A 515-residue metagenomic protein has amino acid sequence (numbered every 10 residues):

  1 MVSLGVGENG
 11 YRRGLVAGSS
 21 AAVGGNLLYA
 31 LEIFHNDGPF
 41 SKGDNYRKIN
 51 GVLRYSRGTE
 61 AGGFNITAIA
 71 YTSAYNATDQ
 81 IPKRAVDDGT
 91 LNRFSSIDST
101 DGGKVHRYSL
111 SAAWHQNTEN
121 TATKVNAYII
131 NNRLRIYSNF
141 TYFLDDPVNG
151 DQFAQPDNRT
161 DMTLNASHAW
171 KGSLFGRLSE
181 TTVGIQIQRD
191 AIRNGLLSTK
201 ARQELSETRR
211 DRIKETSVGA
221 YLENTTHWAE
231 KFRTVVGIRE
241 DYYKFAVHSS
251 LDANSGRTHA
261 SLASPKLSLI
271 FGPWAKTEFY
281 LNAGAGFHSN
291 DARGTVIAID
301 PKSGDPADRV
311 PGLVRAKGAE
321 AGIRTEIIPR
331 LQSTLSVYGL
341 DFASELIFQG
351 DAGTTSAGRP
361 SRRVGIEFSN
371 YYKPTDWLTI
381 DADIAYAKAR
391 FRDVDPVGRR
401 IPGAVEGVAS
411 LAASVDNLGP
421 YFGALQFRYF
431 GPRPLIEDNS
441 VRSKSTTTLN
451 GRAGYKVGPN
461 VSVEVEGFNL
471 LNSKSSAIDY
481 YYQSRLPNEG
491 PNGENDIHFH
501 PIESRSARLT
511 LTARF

Functional and structural regions predicted by a protein language model:
L4-G10, A22, I33-D37, T59 (+15 more regions): Transmembrane beta-strands of outer-membrane beta-barrel pores
V6-H35, F40-T78, D101-A122, W170 (+2 more regions): Transmembrane beta-barrel wall of Gram-negative outer-membrane proteins
L15, S20, A113, A122-F140 (+4 more regions): Membrane-embedded beta-barrel scaffold of Gram-negative outer-membrane proteins
E32, D37, K302, A389-F391 (+3 more regions): C-terminal beta-barrel architecture of Gram-negative outer-membrane proteins
G63-I69, G103-S250, I270-G272, I327 (+2 more regions): Face-selective signature of the C-terminal outer-membrane beta-barrel domain
A74-L91, R189-S198, Y242-S249, R257 (+6 more regions): Surface-exposed extracellular loop regions of Gram-negative outer-membrane beta-barrel proteins, predominantly
S167-W170, T334-A343, S356-E437, T510-R514: Gram-negative outer-membrane beta-barrel transporters
Y338, P432-R433, Y455-F515: C-terminal beta-signal and adjacent terminal beta-strands/loops of Gram-negative outer-membrane beta-barrel proteins
